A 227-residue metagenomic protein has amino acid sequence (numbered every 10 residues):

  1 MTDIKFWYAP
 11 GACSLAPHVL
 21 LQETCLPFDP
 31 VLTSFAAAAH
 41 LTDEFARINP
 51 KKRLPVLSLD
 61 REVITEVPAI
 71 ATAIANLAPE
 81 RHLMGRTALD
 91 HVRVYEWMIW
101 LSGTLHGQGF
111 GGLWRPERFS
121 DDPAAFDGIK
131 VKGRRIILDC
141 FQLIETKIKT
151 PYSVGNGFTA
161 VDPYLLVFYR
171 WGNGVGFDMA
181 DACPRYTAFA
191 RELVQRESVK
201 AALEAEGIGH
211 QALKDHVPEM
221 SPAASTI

Functional and structural regions predicted by a protein language model:
M1-G128, M220-S221: GST-like domain detector, emphasizing the conserved glutathione-binding G-site in the N-terminal thioredoxin-like
L26, P50-R53, P79, G103-H106 (+4 more regions): Generic structural signal for secondary-structure transition and capping sites
F35-A36, Y186, G207: Conserved beta-strand edge residues that scaffold enzyme active sites
A75, F168-Y169, L203: Active-site-flanking alpha-helical
R86, A201-G209: Short, flexible loop/turn segments with low-complexity composition
M98-Q195: GST-like fold's C-terminal all-alpha helical module
E206-I227: Acidic/histidine-enriched, glycine/proline-rich intrinsically disordered or flexible terminal extensions
